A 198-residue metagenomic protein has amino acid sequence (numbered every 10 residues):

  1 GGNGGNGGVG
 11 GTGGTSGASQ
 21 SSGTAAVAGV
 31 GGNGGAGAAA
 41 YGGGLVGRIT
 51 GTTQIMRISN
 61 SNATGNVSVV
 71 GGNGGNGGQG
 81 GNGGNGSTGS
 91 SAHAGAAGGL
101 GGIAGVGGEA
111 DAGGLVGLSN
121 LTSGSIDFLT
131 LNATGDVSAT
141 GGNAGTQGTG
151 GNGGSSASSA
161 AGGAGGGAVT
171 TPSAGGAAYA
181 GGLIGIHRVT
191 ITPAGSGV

Functional and structural regions predicted by a protein language model:
G1-V198: Surface-exposed loop/turn motifs in large extracellular/passenger domains
